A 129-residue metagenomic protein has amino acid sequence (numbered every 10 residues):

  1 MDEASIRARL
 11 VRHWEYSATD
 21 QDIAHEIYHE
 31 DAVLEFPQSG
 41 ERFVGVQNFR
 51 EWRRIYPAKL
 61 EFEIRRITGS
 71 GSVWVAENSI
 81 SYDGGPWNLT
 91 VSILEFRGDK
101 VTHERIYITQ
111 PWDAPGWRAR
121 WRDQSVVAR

Functional and structural regions predicted by a protein language model:
M1-D2, R50-R129: A beta-strand edge to alpha-helix "cap/lid" segment located at domain peripheries
M1-E26, E30, W121-R129: Short, low-complexity N-terminal intrinsically disordered segments enriched in polar/charged residues
A4-A8, Q21-S72: A solvent-exposed, acidic/Ser-Thr-rich amphipathic alpha-helical stretch
H13, L34-E35, E77: Alpha-helix C-capping/helix-to-loop hinge sites
